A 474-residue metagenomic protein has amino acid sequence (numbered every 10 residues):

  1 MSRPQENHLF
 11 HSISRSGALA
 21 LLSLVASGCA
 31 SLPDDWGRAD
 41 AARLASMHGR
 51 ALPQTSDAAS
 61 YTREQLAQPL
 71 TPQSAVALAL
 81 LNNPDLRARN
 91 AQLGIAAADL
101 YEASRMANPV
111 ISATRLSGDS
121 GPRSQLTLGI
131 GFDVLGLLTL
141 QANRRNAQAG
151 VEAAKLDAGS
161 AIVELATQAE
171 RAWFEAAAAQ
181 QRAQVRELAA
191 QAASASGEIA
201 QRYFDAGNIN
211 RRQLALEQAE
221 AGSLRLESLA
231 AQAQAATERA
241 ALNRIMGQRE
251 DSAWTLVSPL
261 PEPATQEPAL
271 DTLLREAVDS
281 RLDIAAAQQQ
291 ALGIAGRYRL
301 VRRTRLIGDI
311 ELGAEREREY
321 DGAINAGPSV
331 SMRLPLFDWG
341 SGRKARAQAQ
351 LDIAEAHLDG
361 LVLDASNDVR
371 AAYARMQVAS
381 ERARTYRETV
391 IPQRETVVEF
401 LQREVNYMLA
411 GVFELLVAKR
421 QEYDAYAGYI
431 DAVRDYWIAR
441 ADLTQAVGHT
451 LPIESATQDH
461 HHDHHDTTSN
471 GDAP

Functional and structural regions predicted by a protein language model:
S2-L81, Q232-E276, T444-P474: Terminal intrinsically disordered/low-complexity segments used for targeting and assembly
C29-H48, A77-G136, R239, N243-E250 (+6 more regions): A small-residue-enriched
A30, D34, L140, L156-E276 (+4 more regions): Periplasmic alpha-helical coiled-coil/stalk elements that build and connect Gram-negative outer-membrane
S46-M47, L52, S56, A179-Q180 (+2 more regions): Membrane-interacting alpha-helical segments
R87-A88, S104, L135-L165, E187 (+9 more regions): Sec/SRP-type N-terminal targeting helices
S223-E250, H357, Q393-H449: Short segments within alpha-helical structural elements
L260-E262, E315-Y320, P335-W339, K344 (+4 more regions): Short, contiguous acidic/charged loop-to-helix segments that flank catalytic cores in large enzymes
